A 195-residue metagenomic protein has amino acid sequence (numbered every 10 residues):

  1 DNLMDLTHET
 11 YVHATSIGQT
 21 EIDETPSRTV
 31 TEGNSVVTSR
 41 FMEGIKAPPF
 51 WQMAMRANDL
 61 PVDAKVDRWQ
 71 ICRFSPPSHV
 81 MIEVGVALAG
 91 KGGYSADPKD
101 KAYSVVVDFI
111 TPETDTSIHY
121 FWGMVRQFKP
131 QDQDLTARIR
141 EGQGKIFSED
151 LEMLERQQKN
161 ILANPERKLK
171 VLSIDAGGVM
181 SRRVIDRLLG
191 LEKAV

Functional and structural regions predicted by a protein language model:
D1-V195: C-terminal catalytic domain of Rieske-type non-heme iron oxygenases
